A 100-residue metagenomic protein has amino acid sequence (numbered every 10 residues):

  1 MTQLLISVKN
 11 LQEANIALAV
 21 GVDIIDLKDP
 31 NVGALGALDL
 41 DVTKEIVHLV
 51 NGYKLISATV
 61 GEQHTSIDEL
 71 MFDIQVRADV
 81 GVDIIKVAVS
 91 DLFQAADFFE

Functional and structural regions predicted by a protein language model:
Q3-D23: N-terminal basic/disordered segments at the start of proteins
L4-V8, I25-L27, K54-E62, I85-V87: Hydrophobic faces of well-ordered beta-strands that scaffold small-molecule active sites in alpha/beta enzyme cores
V8-Q12, H64, D91: Short beta->alpha connector loops
A17, I46, R77: Conserved, mostly hydrophobic/aromatic
L18, V22-V32, K86-D91: N-terminal-biased segments
V22, D79-V82: A structural motif
N31-N51, T65-E69, V89-E100: Active-site-adjacent beta->alpha loops and helix N-cap segments on the catalytic face of soluble alpha/beta enzymes
